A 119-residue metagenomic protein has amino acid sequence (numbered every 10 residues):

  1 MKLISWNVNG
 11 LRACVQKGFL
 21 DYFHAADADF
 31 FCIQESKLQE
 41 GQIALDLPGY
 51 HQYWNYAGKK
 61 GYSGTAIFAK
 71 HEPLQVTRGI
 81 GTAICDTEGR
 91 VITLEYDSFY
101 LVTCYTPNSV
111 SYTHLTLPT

Functional and structural regions predicted by a protein language model:
M1-L47, A57, Y62: N-terminal, active-site-proximal structural segment of metallo-dependent hydrolase catalytic domains
L11-V15, D86, L115: Soluble or luminal CAZymes and related metallo-dependent hydrolases
K17-L20, L94, L115: Conserved CoA-thioester-binding segment of acyl-CoA-metabolizing enzymes
K37, Q42-S111: Structured beta-strand-rich core segments of catalytic domains in phosphoester-bond hydrolases
T113-T119: Conserved small/polar residues in nucleotide/adenosyl-binding loops
